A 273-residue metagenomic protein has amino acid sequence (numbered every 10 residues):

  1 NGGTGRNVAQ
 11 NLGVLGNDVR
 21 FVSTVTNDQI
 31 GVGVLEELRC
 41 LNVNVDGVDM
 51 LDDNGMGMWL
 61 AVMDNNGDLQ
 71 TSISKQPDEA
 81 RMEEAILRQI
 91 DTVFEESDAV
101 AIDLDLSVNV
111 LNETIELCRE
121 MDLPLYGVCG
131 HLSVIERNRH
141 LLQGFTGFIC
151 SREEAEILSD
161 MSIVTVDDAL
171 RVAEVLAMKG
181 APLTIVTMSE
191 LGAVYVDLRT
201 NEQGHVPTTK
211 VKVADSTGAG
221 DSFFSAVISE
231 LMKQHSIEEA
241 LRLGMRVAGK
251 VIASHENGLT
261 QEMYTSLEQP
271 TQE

Functional and structural regions predicted by a protein language model:
G2-R20: Active-site alpha-helical elements of protease catalytic centers
L12, S151, G220: Short, conserved phosphate/pyrophosphate- and ester-handling motifs at nucleotide-, phospho-/glycolipid
G13, R39, R119, A177-M178: Anion (oxyanion) recognition and catalysis
V14-D98, T265-E273: Conserved N-terminal subdomain of the carbohydrate kinase-like
A99-R171, L191-A193: Conserved beta-alpha-beta core of the PfkB/ribokinase-like small-molecule kinase fold
V134, V166-E273: Conserved phosphate-binding/catalytic region of the ribokinase-like
